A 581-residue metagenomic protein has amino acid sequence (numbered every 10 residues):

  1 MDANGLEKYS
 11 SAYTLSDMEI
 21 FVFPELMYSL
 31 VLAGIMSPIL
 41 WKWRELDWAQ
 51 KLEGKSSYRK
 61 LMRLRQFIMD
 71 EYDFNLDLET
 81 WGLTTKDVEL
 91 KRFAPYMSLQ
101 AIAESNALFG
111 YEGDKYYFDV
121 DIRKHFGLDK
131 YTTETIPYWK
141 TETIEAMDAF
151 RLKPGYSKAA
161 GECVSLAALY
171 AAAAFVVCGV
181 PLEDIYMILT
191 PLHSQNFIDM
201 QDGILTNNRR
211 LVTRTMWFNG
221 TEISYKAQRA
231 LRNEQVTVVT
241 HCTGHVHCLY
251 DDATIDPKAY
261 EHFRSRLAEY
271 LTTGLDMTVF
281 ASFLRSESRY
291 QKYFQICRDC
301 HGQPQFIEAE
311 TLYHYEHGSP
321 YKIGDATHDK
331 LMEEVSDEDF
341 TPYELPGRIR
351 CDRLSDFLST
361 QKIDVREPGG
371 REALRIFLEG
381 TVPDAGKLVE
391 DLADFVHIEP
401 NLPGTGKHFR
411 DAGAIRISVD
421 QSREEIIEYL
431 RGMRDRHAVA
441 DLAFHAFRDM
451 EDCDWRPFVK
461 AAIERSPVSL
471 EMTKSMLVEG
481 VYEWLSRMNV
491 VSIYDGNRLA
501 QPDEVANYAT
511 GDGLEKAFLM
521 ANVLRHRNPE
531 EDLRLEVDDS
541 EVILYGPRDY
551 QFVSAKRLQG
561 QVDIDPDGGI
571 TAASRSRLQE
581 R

Functional and structural regions predicted by a protein language model:
M1-R581: A structural boundary/capping signal
